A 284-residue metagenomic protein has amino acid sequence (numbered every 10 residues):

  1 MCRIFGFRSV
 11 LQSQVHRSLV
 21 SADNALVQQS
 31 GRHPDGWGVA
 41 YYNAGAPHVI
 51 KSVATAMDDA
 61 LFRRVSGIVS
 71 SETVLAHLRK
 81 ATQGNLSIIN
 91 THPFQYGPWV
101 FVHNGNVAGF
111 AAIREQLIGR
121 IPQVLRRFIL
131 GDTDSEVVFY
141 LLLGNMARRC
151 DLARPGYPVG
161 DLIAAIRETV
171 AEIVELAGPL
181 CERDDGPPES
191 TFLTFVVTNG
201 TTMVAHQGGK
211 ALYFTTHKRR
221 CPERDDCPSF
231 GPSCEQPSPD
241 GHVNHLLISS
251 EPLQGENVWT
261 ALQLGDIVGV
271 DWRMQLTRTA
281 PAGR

Functional and structural regions predicted by a protein language model:
M1-H103, V107-R284: Conserved short alpha-helical segments that host acidic/polar catalytic motifs at enzyme active sites
